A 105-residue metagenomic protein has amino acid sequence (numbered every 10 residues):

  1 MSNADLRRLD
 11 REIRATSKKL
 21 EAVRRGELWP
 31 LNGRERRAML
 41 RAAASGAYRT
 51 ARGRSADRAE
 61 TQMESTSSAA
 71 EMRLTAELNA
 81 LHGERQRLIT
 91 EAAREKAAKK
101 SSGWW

Functional and structural regions predicted by a protein language model:
M1-R34, S68-A80: Short, charge/polar-rich alpha-helical segments
D10-E12, T66-W105: Charged, polyampholytic interaction/assembly segments that form long, compositionally biased interfaces
A43-E77: Short, glycine/alanine-rich amphipathic alpha-helical segment that often forms an alpha-turn-alpha hairpin
